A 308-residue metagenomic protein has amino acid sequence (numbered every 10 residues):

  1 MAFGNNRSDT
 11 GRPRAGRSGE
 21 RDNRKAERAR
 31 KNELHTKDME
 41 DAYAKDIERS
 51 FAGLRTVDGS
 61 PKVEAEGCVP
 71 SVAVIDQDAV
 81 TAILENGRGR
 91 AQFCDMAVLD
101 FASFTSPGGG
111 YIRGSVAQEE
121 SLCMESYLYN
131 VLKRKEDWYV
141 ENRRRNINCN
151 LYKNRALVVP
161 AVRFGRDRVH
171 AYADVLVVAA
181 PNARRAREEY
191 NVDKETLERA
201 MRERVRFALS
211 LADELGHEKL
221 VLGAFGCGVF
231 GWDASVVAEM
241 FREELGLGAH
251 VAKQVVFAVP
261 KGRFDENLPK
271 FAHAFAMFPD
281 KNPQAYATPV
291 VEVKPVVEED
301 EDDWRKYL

Functional and structural regions predicted by a protein language model:
M1-L220, A224-L308: Macrodomain-like recognition of ADP-ribose-binding/processing modules
